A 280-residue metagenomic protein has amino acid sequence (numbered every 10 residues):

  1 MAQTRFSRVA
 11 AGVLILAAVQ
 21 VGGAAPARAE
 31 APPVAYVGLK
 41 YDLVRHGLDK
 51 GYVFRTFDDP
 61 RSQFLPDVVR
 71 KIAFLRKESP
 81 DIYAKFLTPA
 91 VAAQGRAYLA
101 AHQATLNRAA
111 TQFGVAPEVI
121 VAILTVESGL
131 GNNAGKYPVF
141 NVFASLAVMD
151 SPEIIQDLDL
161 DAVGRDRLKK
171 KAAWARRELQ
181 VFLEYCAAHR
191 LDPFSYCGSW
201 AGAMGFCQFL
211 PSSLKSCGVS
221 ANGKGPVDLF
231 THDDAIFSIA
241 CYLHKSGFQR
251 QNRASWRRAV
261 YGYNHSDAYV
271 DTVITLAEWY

Functional and structural regions predicted by a protein language model:
A2-A11: Bacterial N-terminal signal peptides that target proteins for export
A10-Q20: Bacterial N-terminal signal peptides
G23-A29: Sec/Tat signal peptide C-region and signal peptidase I cleavage site
L48-Y280: Catalytic glycan-binding domains that act on GlcNAc-containing polysaccharides
